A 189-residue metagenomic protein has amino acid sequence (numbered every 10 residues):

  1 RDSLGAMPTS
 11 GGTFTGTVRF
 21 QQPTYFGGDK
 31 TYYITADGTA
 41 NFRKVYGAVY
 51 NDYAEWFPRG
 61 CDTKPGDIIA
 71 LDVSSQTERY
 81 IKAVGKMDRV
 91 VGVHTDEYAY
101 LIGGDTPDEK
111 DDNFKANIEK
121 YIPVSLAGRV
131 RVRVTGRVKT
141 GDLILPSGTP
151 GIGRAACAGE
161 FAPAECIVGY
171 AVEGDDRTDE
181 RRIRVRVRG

Functional and structural regions predicted by a protein language model:
R1-T35: Fibrous stalk/shaft segments of extracellular and virion attachment machinery
T35-G189: Extracellular receptor-binding modules and their adjoining Ser/Thr/Gly/Asp/Asn-rich linkers
